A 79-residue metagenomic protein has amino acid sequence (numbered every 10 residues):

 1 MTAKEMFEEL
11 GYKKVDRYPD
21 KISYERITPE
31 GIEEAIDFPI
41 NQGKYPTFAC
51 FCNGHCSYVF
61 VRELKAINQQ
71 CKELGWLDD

Functional and structural regions predicted by a protein language model:
M1-V15: Amphipathic alpha-helical segments
E5-M6, G31, F60, G75: Exposed, low-complexity/repetitive linear segments and helix-based recognition motifs, biased toward charged/polar
M6-E9, A66, Q70: Charge-rich, solvent-exposed alpha-helical interaction surfaces
D16-N68: Acidic, low-complexity, intrinsically disordered interaction modules
K72-D79: Short acidic DE-rich linear segments
